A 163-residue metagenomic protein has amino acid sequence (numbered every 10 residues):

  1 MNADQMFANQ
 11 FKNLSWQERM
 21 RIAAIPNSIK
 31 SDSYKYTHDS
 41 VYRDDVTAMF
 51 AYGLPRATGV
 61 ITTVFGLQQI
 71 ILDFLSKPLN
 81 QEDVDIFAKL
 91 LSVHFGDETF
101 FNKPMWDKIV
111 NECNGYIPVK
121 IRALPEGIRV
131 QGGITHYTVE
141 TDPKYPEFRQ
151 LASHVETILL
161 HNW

Functional and structural regions predicted by a protein language model:
N2-W163: Ordered alpha/beta subdomains of enzyme catalytic regions
